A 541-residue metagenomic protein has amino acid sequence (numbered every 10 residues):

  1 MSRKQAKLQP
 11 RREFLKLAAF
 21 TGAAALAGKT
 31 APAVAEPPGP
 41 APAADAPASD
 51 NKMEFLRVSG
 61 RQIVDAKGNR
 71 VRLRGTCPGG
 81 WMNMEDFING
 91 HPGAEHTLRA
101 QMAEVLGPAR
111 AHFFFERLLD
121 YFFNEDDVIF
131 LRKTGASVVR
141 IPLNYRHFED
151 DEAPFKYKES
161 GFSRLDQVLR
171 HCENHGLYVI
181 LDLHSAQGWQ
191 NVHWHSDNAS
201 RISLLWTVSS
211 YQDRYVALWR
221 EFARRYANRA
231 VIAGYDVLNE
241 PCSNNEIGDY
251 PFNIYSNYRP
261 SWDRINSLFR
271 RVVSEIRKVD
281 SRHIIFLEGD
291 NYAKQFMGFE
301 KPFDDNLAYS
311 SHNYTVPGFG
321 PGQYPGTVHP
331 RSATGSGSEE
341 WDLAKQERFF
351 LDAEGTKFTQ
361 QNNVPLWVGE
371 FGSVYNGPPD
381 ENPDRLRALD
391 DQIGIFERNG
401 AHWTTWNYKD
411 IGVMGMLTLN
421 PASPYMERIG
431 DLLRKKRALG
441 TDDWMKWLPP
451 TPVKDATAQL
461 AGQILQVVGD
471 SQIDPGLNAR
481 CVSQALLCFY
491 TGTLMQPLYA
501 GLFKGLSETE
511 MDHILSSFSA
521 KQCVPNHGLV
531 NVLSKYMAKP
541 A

Functional and structural regions predicted by a protein language model:
M1-P10, L17, T21-A24, V34-P37: N-terminal secretory signal peptides
G28-M53: C-terminal segment of N-terminal export signals and the immediately downstream linker at the start of the mature
A44-A136: N-terminal carbohydrate-binding accessory modules
V58, W189-G335, E354-V374, R398-T404: Active-site region of glycoside hydrolase catalytic domains
P92-F114, P154-E159, N191-S209, F252: Aromatic- and acidic-residue-enriched carbohydrate-binding clefts of CAZyme catalytic domains
H112-L118, D151-F162, R201-Q212, S256-D263 (+2 more regions): The substrate-binding groove and active-site-proximal loops of carbohydrate-active enzymes, especially glycoside
R117-S137, K156-S185, D197-G234: An active-site-proximal structural segment forming one wall of the substrate-binding cleft that immediately precedes
P378-A541: Aromatic-rich peripheral "rim/lid" segments of glycoside hydrolase catalytic domains that contact and position glycan
